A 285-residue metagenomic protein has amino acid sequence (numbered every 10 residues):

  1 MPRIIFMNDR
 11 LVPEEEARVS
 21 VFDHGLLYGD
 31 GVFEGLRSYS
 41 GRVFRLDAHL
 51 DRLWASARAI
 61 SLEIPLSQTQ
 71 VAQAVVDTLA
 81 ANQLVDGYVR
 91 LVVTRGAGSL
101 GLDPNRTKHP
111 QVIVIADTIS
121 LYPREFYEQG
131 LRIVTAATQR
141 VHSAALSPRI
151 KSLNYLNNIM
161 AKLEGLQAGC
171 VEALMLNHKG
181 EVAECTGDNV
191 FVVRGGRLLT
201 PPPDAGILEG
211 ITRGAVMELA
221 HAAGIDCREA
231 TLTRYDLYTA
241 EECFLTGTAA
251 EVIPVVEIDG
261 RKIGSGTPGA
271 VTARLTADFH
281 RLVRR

Functional and structural regions predicted by a protein language model:
M1-L174, H178-E181, D204, L208 (+1 more regions): Conserved alpha/beta cores of soluble small-molecule-handling proteins
L174, E181-P203, E209: Glycine- and Gly-Pro-enriched alpha-helical subdomains that act as flexible, kink-prone "lid/hinge" or packing modules
T212-R213: Secondary-structure junction motif
